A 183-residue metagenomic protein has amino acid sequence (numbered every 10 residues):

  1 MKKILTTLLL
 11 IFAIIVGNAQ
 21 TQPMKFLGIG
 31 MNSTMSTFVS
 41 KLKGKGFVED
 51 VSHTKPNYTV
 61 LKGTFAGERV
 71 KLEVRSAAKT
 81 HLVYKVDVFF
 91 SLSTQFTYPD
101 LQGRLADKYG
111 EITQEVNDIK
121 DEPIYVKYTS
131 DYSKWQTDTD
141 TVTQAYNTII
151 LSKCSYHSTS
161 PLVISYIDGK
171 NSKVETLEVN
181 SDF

Functional and structural regions predicted by a protein language model:
I4-G17: Sec-dependent N-terminal signal peptides
L10, F65, A77-K79, V126 (+1 more regions): Sterically constrained small-residue positions within well-ordered secondary structures of folded domains
Q20-K55, F89-F183: Non-cytosolic coordination micro-motifs
H53-K55, T59-G63: Glycine/small-residue-rich interface belts in oligomeric ring/scaffold proteins and their assembly partners
L61-R104: Mid-chain, structured segments of secreted extracytoplasmic proteins
